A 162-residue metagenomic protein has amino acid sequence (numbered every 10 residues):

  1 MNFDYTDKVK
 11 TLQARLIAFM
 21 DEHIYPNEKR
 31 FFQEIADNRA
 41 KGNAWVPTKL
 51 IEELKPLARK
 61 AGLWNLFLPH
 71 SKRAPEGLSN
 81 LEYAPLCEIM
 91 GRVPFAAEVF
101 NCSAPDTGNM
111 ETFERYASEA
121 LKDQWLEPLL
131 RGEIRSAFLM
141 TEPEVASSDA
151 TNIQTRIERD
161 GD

Functional and structural regions predicted by a protein language model:
M1-A14, D21-E22: Intrinsic disorder at enzyme termini
K10-I17, E52, D123: Generic alpha-helical structural signal
A18-E28, A58-R59: N-terminal glycine-rich anion-binding loops that anchor highly charged ligand groups
F31-D162: Glycine-rich flavin
